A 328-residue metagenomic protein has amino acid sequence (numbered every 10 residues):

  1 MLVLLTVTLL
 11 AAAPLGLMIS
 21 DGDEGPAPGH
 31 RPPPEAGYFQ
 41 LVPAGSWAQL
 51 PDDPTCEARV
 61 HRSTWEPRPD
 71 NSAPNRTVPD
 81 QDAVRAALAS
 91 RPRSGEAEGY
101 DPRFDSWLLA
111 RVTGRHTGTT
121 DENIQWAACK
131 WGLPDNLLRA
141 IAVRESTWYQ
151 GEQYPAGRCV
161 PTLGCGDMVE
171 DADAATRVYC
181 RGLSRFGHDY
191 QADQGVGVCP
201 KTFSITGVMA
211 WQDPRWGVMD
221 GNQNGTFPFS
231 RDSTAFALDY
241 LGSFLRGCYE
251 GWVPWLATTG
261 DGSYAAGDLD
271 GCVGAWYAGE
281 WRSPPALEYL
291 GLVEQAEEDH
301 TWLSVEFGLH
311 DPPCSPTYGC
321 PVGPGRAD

Functional and structural regions predicted by a protein language model:
M1-I19: Secretory targeting and sorting signals
L2, T6, G118-T120, Q125 (+3 more regions): Short, well-ordered helical secondary-structure segments
L2-T8, A83, N136-L138, M168-D171 (+4 more regions): Generic signature of intrinsically disordered, low-complexity, basic-rich segments and short cationic peptides
V3, I124, L133, L137-L138 (+8 more regions): Generic hydrophobic secondary-structure signal
L10-A12, P26, E35, D171: Residue-level detector of intrinsically disordered, flexible termini and proteolytic processing junctions
M18-S20, G25-D101, T113-R115, C180-T202 (+1 more regions): Non-catalytic cell-wall polysaccharide-engagement segments
N75-T176: Export/targeting segments at the very N-terminus of extracytoplasmic proteins
